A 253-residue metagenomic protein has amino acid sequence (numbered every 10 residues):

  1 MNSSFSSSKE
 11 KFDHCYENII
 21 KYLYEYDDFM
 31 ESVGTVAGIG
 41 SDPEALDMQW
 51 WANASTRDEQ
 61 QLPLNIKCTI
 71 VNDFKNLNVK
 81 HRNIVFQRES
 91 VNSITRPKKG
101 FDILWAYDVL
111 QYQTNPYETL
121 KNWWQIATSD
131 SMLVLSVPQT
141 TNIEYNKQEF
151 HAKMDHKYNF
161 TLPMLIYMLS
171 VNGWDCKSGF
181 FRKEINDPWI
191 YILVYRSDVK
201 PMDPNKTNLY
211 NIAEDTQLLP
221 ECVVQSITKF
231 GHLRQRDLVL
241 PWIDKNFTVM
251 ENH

Functional and structural regions predicted by a protein language model:
M1-K99, I103-Y107, L120, Y158 (+1 more regions): Conserved N-terminal segment of class I S-adenosyl-L-methionine
E31, T114, T128: Short conserved AdoMet
Y107-L110, S136: Residues lining the SAM
T114-E118, Y145: Short N-terminal helix/helix-N-cap motif within the alpha/beta-hydrolase-1
Y117-M132: A short glycine-rich, Lys/Arg-flanked "PGG" loop and its adjoining helix->strand segment in the class I
L135-Y158, Y167: Short, glycine-/aromatic-enriched active-site segment of Class I SAM-dependent methyltransferases
W174-I185: Conserved S-adenosyl-L-methionine
N186-I192: Short hydrophobic/aromatic beta-strand or adjacent loop that forms the aromatic wall/cage of a ligand/substrate-binding
